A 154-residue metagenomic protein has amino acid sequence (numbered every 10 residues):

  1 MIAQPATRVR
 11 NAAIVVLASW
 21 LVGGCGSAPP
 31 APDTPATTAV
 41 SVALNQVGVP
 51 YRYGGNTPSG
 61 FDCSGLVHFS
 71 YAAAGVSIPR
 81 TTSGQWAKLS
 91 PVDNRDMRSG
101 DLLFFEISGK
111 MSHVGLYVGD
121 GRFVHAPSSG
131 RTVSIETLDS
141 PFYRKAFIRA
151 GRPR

Functional and structural regions predicted by a protein language model:
I2-A13: Bacterial N-terminal signal peptides that target proteins for export
A13-S19: Sec-dependent N-terminal signal peptides
W20-G24: C-terminal motif of bacterial Sec signal peptides marking the signal peptidase cleavage site
G26-S41, V49, V76, S90-V92 (+2 more regions): Aromatic- and glycine-rich peptidoglycan recognition patches
V49-S99, I148: Catalytic cysteine-centered active-site loop
G100-D101, G121: Structural motif
